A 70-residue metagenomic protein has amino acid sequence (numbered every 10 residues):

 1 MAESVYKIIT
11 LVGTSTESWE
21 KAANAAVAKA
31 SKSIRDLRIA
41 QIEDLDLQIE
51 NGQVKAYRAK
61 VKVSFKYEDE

Functional and structural regions predicted by a protein language model:
M1-S4, E70: Compositionally biased, disordered extreme N-termini, encompassing classical targeting presequences
S4-L37: Short, well-ordered alpha-helical segments
Y6, L37-A40, V54-K60: Short connector loops at helix/strand junctions that flank enzyme active sites, especially segments positioning acidic
G13-S15, D44, F65-Y67: Flexible glycine-/small-residue-rich
A28-G52: Amphipathic, hydrophobic secondary-structure cores in small proteins
N51-E70: C-terminal structural segments of small proteins and small subunits
